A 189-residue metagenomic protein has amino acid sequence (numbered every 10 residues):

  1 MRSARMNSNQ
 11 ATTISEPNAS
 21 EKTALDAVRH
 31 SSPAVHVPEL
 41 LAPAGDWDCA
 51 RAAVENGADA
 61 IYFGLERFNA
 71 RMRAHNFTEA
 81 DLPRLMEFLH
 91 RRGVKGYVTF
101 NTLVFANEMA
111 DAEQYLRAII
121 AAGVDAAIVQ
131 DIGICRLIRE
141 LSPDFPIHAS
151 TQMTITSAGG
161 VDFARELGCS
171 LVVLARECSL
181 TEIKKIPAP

Functional and structural regions predicted by a protein language model:
R2-N9, T13-E16, E21-P189: Non-catalytic helical/linker scaffolds that mediate oligomerization, partner binding, and domain coupling around large
